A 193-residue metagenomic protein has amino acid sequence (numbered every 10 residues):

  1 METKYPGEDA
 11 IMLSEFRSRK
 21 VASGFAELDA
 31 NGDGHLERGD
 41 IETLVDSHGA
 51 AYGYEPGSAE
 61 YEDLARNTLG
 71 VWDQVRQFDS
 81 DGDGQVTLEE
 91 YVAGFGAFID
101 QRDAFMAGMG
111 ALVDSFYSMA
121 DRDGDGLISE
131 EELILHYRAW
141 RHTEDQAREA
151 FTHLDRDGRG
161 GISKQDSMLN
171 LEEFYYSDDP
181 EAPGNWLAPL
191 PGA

Functional and structural regions predicted by a protein language model:
T3-Y54, S58: The feature marks the first
P6-F16, P56-N67, F98-G108, L133-I134 (+1 more regions): Short, motif-level signal for alpha-helix interfacial/capping segments enriched in acidic residues and aromatics/proline
L13, D33, L135, A139 (+1 more regions): Conserved aromatic-histidine-acidic binding/catalytic patches
R17-D33, Y61-D83, G110-G124, Q146-K164 (+1 more regions): Primarily EF-hand calcium-binding motifs
E37-P56, V86-R102, L127-R141, S163-S177: Amphipathic regulatory helices of Ca2+-sensor modules
E55, A104-A107, R148-E149, D178-W186: Flexible, disordered linker segments and immediate boundary regions flanking tandem C2H2 zinc-finger modules
F78, G84-R122, L133: Long amphipathic alpha-helical segments
S167-A193: Long, ordered, amphipathic alpha-helical scaffolds
